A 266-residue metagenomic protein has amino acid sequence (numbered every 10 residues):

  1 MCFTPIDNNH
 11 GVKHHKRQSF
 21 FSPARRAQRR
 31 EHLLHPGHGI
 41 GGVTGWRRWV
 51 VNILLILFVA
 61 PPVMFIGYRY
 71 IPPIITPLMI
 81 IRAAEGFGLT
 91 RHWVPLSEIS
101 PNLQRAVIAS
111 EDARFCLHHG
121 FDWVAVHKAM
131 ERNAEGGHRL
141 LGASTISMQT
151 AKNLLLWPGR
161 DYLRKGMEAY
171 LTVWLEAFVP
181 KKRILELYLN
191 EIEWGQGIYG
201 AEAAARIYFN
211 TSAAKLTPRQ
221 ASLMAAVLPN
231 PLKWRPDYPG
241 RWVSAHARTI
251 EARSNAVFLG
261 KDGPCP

Functional and structural regions predicted by a protein language model:
C2-I6, H10-A24, L33-P266: Juxtamembrane regions of bacterial inner-membrane/periplasmic proteins, predominantly the peptidoglycan biogenesis
